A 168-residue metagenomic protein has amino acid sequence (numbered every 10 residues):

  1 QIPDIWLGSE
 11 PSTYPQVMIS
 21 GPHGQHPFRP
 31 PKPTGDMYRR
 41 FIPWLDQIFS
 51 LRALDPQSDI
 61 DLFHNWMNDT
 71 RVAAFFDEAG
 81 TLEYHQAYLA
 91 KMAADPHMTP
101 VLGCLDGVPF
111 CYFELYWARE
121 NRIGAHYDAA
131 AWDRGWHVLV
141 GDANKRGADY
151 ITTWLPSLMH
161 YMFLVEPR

Functional and structural regions predicted by a protein language model:
Q1, A129-R168: Acyl-donor binding region in acyl/amide transferases
Q1-P15: N-terminal accessory interaction module
P11-Q57: Conserved N-terminal entry element of GNAT/NAT acetyltransferase domains
Q47-F49, V108-Y112, R134: Glycine-rich phosphate/pyrophosphate-binding loop shared by adenosine-nucleotide-utilizing enzymes
N65-A79: Helix-loop element at the rim of GNAT/NAT acetyltransferase active sites that forms part of the acceptor-substrate
A79-P100: Active-site rim helix/loop that mediates acceptor-substrate recognition in acyltransferases
L102, V108-A118: Conserved beta-strand in the GNAT
E120-A129: A short, polar/charged loop-to-alpha-helix boundary motif
